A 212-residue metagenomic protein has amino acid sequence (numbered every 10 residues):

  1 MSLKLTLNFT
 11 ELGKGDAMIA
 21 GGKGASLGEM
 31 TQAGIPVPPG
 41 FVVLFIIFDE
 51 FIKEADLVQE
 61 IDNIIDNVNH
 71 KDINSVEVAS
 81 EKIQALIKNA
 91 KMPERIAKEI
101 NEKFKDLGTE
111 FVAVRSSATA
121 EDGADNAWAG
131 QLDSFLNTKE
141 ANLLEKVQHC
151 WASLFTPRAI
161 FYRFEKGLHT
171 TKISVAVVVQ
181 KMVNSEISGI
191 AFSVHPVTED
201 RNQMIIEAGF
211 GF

Functional and structural regions predicted by a protein language model:
M1-V178, I187: N-terminal beta-alpha lobe that positions the nucleotide/phosphoryl donor in ATP/NTP-coupled carboxylate activation
S185-F192: Phosphate/diphosphate-binding loops
H195-P196: Short, acidic, Ser/Thr-enriched surface-loop or helix-capping motifs
Q203-I205: Structured C-terminal cap/extension of enzyme domains
E207-F212: Short, His- and charge-rich active-site/binding loops that engage polyanionic ligands
